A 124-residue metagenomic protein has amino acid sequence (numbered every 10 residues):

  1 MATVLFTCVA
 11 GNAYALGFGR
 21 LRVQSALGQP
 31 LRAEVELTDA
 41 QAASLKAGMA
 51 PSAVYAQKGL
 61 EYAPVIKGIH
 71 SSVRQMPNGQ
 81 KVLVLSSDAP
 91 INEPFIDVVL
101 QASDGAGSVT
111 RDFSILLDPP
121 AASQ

Functional and structural regions predicted by a protein language model:
M1-Q124: Extracytoplasmic/periplasmic low-complexity, intrinsically disordered Ser/Thr/Pro-rich repeat/linker regions
